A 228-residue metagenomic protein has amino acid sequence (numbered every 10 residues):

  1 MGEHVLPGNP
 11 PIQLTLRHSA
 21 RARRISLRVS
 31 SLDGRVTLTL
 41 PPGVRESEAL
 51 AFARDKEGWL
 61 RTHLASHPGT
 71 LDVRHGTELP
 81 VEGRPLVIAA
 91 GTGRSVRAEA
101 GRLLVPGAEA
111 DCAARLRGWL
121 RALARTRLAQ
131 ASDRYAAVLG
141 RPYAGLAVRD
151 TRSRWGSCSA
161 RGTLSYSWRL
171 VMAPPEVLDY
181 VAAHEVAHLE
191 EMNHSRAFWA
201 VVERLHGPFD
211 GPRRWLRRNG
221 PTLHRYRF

Functional and structural regions predicted by a protein language model:
M1-Y180, L189-F228: Active-site-proximal or metal-binding-adjacent scaffold patches in catalytic folds
E185: Walker B catalytic acidic pair
